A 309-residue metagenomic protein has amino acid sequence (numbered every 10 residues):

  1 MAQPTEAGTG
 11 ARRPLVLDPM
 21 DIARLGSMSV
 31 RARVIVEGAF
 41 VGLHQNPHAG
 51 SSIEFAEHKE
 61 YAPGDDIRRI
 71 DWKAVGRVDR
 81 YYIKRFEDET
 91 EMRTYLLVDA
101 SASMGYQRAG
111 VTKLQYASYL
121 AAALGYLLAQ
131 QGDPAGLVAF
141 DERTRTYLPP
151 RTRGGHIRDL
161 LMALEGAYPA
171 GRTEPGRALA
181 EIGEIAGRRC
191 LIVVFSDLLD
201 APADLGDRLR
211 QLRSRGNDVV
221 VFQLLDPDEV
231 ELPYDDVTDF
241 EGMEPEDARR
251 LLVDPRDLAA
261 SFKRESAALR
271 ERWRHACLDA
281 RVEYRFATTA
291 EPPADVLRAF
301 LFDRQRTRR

Functional and structural regions predicted by a protein language model:
M1-T152, L191-F195, A201-A203, D207-Q211 (+3 more regions): An amphipathic, basic-hydrophobic helix/alpha-beta surface used to engage anionic, phosphate-rich ligands or surfaces
A139, Q223, F286-T288: Residue-level recognition of beta-strand->loop/alpha-helix junctions
Y147-M162, F302-D303: Short, electropositive alpha-helical surface patch
H156-C190, P202-D204, L225-D226, V230: Von Willebrand factor
L179-G183, G187-F195, L199-D204, L209 (+2 more regions): C-terminal functional segments of enzyme domains
E231-A268: SAM-dependent methyltransferase
R272-D303: Conserved, well-ordered alpha-helix/loop/beta-strand core segments that scaffold catalytic motifs
